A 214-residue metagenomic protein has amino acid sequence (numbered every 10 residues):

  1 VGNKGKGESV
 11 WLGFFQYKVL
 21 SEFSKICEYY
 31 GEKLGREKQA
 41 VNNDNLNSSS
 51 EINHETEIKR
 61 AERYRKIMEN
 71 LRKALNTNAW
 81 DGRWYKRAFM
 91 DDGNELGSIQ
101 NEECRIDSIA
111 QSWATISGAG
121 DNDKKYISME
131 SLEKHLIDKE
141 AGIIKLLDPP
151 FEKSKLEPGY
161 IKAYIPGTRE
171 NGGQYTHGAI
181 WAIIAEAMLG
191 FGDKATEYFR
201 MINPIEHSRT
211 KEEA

Functional and structural regions predicted by a protein language model:
V1-A214: Acidic, mature catalytic/reactive cores of soluble proteins
